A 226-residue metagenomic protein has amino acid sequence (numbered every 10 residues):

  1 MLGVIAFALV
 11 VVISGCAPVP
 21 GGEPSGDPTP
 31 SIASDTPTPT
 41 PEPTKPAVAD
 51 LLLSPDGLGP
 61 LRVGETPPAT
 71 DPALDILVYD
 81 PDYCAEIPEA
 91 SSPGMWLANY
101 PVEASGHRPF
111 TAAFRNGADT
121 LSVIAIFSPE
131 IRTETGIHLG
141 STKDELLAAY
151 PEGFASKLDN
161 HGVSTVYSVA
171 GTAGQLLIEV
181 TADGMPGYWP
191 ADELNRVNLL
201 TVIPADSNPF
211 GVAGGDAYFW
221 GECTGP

Functional and structural regions predicted by a protein language model:
M1-I5: Bacterial N-terminal signal peptides that target proteins for export
V12-G15: C-terminal motif of bacterial Sec signal peptides marking the signal peptidase cleavage site
A17-H161, E193-P226: Short helix/turn-capping signatures at newly exposed starts of structured segments
K157-G187: Short aromatic loop motif centered on NTY/YTY
M185-N195: Short, surface-exposed linear segments at secondary-structure transitions and domain or protein termini
